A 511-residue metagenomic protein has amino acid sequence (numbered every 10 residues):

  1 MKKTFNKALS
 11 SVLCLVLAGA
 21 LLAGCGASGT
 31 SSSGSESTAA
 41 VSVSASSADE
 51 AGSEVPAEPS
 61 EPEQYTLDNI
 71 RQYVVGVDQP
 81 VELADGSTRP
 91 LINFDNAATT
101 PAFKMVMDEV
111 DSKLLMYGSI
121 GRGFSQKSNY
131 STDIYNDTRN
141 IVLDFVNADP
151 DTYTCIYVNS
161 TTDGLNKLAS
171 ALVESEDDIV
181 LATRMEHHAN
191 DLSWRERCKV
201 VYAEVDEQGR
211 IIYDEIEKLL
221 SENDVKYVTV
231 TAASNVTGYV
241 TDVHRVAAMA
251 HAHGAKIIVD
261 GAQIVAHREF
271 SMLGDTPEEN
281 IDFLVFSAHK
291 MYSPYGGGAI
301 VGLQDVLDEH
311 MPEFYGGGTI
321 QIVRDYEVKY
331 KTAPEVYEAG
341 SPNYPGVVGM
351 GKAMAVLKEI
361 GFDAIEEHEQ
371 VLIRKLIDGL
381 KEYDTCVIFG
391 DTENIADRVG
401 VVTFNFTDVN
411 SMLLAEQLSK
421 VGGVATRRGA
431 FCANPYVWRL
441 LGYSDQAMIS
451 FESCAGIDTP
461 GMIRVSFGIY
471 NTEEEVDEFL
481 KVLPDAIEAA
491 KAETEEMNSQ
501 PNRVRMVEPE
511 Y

Functional and structural regions predicted by a protein language model:
M1-L13: Bacterial N-terminal signal peptides that target proteins for export
K7-S10, S33, V41, G238: Intrinsically disordered, low-complexity repeat segments enriched in small/polar residues
A20-G24: C-terminal motif of bacterial Sec signal peptides marking the signal peptidase cleavage site
G26-G29: Bacterial signal peptide processing site
S31-A57: Low-complexity, acidic Ser/Thr/Pro-rich repeat tracts that form intrinsically disordered stalk/linker regions of very
V55-Y511: Pyridoxal 5′-phosphate
